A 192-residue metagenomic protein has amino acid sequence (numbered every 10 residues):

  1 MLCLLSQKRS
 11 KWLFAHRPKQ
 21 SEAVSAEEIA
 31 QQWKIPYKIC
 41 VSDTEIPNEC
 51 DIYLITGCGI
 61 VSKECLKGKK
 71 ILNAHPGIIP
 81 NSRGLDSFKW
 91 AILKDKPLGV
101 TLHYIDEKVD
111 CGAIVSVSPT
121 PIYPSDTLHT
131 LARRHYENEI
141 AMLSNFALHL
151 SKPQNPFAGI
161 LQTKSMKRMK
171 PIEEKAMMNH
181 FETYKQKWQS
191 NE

Functional and structural regions predicted by a protein language model:
M1-E192: One-carbon transfer enzymes
